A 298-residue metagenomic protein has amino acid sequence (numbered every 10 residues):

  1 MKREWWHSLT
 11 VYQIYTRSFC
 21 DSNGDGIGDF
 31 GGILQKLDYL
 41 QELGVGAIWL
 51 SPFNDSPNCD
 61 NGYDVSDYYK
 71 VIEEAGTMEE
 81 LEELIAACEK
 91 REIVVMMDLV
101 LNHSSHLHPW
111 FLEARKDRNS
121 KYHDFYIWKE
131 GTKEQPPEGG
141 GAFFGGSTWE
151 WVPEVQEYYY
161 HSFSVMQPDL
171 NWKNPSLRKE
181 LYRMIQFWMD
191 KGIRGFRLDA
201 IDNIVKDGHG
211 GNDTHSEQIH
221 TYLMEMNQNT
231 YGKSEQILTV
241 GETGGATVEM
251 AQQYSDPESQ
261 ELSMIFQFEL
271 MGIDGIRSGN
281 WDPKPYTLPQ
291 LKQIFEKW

Functional and structural regions predicted by a protein language model:
M1-M97, N102-F187, K191-G195, D202: N-terminal structural segment of carbohydrate-active enzymes
D29, E73, T77, K173-L177 (+4 more regions): Residue-level preference for long, well-ordered alpha-helices that form the structural scaffold of enzyme catalytic
L37, L81-I85, I185-Q186, H220-N227 (+2 more regions): Generic structural signal for well-ordered alpha-helices, preferentially at hydrophobic/aromatic core positions
F53, M166, G211, N280-P283: Residue-level detector of alpha-helix boundaries and kinks
H106-G139, F143, L223, N227-W298: Conserved alpha/beta catalytic core and glycan-binding cleft of carbohydrate-active enzymes
D169-E249, G272-D274: Active-site neighborhood of glycoside hydrolase catalytic domains
